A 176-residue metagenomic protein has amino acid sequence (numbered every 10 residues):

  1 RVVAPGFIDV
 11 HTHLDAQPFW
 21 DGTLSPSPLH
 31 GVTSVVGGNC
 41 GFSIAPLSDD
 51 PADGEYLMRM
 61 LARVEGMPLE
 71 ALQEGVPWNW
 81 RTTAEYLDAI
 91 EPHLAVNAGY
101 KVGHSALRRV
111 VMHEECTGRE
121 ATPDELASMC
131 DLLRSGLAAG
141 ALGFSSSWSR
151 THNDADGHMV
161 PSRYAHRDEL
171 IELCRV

Functional and structural regions predicted by a protein language model:
R1-F7: Histidine-rich, glycine-flanked metal-binding segment
V2, V102-A106, W148-R150: Short, small-residue-rich loop/turn micro-motifs
I8-D15: Histidine-centered divalent metal-coordination motifs
D15, P46-L47, A155-D156: Short Asp/Glu-rich motifs
D15-W20, A165-D168: Short, glycine/acidic-rich beta->alpha junctions
W20-G143: Divalent-metal coordination cores built from histidine and acidic residues
G118-P123, L133-V176: Functional cores that coordinate and move charged inorganic groups
